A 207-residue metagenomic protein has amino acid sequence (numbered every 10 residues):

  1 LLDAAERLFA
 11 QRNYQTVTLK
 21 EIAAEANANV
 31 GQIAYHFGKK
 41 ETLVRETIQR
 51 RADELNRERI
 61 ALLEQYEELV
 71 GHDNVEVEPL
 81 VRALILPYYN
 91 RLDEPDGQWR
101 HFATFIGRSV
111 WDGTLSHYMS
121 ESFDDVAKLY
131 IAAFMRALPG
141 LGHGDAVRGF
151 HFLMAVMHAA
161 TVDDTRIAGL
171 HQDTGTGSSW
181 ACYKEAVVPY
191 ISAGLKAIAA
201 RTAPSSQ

Functional and structural regions predicted by a protein language model:
L1-F9, I191: Short hydrophobic clusters on alpha-helical segments that form packing/core surfaces in small helical domains
L8-R51: Helix-turn-helix
R45-E64: Histidine- and aromatic-rich ligand-binding microenvironments
T47, E76, L80, L84 (+6 more regions): Residue-level detector of well-ordered alpha-helical segments, enriched for hydrophobic/aromatic packing positions
I60-R100, F150: Hydrophobic alpha-helical connector segments
P79-A83, G97-T104, D112-L138: Amphipathic alpha-helical packing segments from all-alpha helical-bundle domains
L84, Y88, A103-V110, L153 (+2 more regions): Short alpha-helical scaffolding segments that buttress acidic/His motifs in well-ordered protein cores
N90, E94, D124-Q207: C-terminal peripheral helix-coil segments that are non-catalytic and often amphipathic
